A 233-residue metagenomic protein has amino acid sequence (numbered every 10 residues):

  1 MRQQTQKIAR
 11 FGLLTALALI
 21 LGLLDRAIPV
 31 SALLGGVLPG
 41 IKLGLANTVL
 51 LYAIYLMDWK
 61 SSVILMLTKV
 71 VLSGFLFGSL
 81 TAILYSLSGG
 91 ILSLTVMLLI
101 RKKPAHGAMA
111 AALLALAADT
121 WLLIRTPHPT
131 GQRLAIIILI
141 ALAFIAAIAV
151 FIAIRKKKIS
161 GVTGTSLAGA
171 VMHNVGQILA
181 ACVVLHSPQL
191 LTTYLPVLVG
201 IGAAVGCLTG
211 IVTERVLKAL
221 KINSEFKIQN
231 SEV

Functional and structural regions predicted by a protein language model:
M1-A53, K60: Hydrophobic transmembrane alpha-helices
M1-T15, I20, L24, K103 (+2 more regions): Alpha-helical transmembrane segments and their cytosolic interface
I8-G12, Y52, V63-L67, I83-S88 (+2 more regions): Hydrophobic alpha-helical transmembrane segments
L13, I20, L65, S86-L123 (+3 more regions): Short helix-perturbing small/polar motifs within transmembrane alpha-helices
G22-I41, L67-M97, L122-A141, Y194: Interfacial aromatic-anchored transmembrane helix boundaries in multi-pass membrane proteins
D25-L33, L76, L80, L84 (+6 more regions): Membrane-interfacial segments
P29, L50, L65, M97 (+2 more regions): Alpha-helical transmembrane segments and their lipid-water interface positions in multi-pass membrane proteins
S79, T95, L167-L179, A203: Mid-bilayer segments of alpha-helical transmembrane spans in multi-pass integral membrane proteins that mediate
